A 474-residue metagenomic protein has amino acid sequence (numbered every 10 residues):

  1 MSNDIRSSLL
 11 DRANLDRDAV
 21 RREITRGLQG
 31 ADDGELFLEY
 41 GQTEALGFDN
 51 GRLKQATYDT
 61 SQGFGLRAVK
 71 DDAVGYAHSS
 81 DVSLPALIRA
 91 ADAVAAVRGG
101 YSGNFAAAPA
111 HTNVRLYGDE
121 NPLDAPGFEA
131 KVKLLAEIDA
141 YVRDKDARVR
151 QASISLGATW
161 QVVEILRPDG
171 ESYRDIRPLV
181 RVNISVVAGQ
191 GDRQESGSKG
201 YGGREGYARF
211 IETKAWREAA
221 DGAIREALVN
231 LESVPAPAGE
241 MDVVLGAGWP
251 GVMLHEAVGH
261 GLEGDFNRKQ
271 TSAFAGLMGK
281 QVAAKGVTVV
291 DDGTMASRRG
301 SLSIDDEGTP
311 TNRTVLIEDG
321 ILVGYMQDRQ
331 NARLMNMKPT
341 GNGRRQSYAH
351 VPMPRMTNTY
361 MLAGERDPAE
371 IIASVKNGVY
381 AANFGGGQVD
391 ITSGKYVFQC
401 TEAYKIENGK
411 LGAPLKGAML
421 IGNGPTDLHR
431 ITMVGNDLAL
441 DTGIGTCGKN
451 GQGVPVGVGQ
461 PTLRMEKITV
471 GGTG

Functional and structural regions predicted by a protein language model:
M1-G474: N-terminal small-residue-enriched
